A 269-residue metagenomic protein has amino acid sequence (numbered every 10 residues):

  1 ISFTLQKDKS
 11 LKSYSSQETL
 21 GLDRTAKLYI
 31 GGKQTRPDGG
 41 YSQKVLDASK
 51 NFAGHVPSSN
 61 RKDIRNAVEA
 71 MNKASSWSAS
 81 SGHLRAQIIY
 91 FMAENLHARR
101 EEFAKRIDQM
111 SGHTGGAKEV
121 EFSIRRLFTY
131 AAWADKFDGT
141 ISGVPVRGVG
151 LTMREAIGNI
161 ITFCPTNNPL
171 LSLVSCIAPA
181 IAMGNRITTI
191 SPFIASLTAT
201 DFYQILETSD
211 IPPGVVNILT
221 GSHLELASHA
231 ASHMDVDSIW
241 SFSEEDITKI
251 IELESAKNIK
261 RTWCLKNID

Functional and structural regions predicted by a protein language model:
I1-A53: Hydrophobic face of amphipathic alpha-helices that form TPR/SEL1-like repeat modules and related alpha-solenoid
I1-T19, N66, R125-T140, L151 (+2 more regions): C-terminal segments
G39, H55-S58, P165: Short clusters of small/polar residues that mark proteolytic maturation junctions
A48, A132, K136-S209: Conserved small-residue-rich beta-alpha loop and adjacent elements that most often cradle the phosphate/pyrophosphate
S49-F137: Glycine-rich loop-to-alpha-helix module at the N-terminal edge of alpha/beta enzyme cores
S59, M110, K118, F122 (+3 more regions): Short beta->alpha linker loops
R154, G158-C164, S209-D269: Conserved NAD(P)+-binding/catalytic subdomain of aldehyde/semialdehyde dehydrogenases
